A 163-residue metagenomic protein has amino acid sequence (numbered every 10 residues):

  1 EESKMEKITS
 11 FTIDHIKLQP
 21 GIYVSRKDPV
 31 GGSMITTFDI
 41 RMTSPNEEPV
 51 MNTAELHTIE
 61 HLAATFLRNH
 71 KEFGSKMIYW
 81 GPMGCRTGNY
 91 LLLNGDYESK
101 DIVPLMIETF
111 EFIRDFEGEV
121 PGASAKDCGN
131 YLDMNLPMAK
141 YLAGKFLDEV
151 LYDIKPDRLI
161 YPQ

Functional and structural regions predicted by a protein language model:
S3-L67: His/Glu-rich zincin catalytic helix
K4-K7, K17, K27, K71 (+6 more regions): Context-gated lysine
F11, F38, F66, F73 (+3 more regions): Phenylalanine-focused residue identity feature
P45, P49-D101: M16/MPP (pitrilysin/insulinase) zinc-metallopeptidase core fold and M16-derived inactive scaffolds
N52-A54, E72, V103-L105, F116 (+2 more regions): General "foldedness" signal
W80-Y152: Active-site-adjacent, His/Asp/Glu-enriched structural segments that form or flank metal-binding and acid/base networks
D148-Q163: Histidine-acidic residue clusters that define the catalytic metal-binding segment of zinc metallopeptidase domains
